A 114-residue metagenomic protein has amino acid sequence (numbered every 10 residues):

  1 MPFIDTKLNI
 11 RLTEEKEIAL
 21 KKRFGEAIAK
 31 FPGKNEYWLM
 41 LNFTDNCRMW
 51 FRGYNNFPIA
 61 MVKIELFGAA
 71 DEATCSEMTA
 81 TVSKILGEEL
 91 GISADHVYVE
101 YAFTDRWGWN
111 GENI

Functional and structural regions predicted by a protein language model:
M1-I114: Interaction-mediating elements
